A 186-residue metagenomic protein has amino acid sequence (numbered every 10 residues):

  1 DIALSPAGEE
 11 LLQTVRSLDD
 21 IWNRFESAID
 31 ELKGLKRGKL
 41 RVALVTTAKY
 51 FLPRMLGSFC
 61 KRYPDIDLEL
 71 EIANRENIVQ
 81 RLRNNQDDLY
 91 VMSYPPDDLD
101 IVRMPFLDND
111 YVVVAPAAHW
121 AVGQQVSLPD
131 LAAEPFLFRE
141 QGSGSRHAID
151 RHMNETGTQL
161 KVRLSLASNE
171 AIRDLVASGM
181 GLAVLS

Functional and structural regions predicted by a protein language model:
A3-E31, R37: Alpha-helical "hinge/linker" immediately C-terminal to small N-terminal DNA-binding modules
S5-G8, V42, L82-R83, L131 (+2 more regions): Hydrophobic residues within well-ordered alpha-helices
Q13, S17, L32, R54-S58 (+4 more regions): Short beta-strand-centered segments that line the small-molecule binding cleft or hinge of alpha/beta clamshell
S27, K33-Y63, D67-I72, E76-Q80: N-terminal winged-helix
L35, K39-V45, Y90, V114 (+2 more regions): Short, well-ordered beta-strand segments
M55-P64, Q86, P129, R146-Q159: Ligand-binding cleft/hinge of the Venus flytrap
D67-N74, S93-Y94, F138, Q159-S168: Short beta-strand-to-loop elements that line the ligand-binding cleft of bilobed periplasmic-binding protein-like
V122, P135-T156: Secondary-structure junction motif
